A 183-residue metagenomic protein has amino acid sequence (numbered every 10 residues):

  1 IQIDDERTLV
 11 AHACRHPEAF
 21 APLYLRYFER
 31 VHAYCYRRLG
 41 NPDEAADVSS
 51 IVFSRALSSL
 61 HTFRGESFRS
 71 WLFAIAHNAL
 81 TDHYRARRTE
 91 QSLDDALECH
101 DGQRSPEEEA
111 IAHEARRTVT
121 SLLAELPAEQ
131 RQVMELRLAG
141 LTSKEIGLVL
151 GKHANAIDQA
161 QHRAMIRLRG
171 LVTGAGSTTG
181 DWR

Functional and structural regions predicted by a protein language model:
I3, D82, E90-R116, T142: Internal acidic/polar
V10-A33: A short, charge-rich alpha-helical start-of-domain segment used by transcription regulators
C14, G40, S50-F68, A86-R88: Sigma70-family region 2
Y24, E125-E145, V149: Short amphipathic alpha helix immediately N-terminal
R37, T62, A74-D94, A112: Arg/Lys-rich amphipathic alpha helix in sigma70-family domain 2
V52, I75, V133-M134, I146-G147 (+1 more regions): Hydrophobic positions on the alpha-helical face of helix-turn-helix-like DNA-binding modules
R85, L126, M165-R183: Short, Lys/Arg-enriched C-terminal cap helix and immediately downstream tail that follows
K144, L150-A175: DNA-recognition helix of helix-turn-helix
